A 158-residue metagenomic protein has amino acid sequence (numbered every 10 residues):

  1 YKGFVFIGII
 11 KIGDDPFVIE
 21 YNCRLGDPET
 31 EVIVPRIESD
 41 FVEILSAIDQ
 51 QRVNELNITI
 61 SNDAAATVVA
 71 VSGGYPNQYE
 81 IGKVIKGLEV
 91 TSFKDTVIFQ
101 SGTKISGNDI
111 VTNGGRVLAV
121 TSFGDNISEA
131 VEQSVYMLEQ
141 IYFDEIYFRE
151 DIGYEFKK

Functional and structural regions predicted by a protein language model:
Y1-K11, E150: A short glycine-rich, hydrophobically flanked beta-strand micro-motif that places a catalytic Asp/Glu for divalent metal
Y1-V5, N22-F93, S106: Active-site "cap" helix and flanking loop/linker of ATP-utilizing ligase/carboxylase catalytic domains
G3-F6, T59-D63, G82, V97-V120 (+1 more regions): C-terminal active-site/capping subdomain that shapes the small-molecule cofactor and substrate pocket of enzyme
I7-K11, P16-L25, G102: Short beta-strand elements
G8-I10, V69-V71, T121: Short beta-strand segments
K11-D14, S92, S106-G107, F123: Short acidic-glycine loop/turn motifs at beta-strand connectors
I12, R36, D40, I44-Q51 (+2 more regions): Change "in soluble alpha/beta enzymes" to "in soluble alpha/beta proteins
T103-G107, V111-K158: Generic C-terminus detector
